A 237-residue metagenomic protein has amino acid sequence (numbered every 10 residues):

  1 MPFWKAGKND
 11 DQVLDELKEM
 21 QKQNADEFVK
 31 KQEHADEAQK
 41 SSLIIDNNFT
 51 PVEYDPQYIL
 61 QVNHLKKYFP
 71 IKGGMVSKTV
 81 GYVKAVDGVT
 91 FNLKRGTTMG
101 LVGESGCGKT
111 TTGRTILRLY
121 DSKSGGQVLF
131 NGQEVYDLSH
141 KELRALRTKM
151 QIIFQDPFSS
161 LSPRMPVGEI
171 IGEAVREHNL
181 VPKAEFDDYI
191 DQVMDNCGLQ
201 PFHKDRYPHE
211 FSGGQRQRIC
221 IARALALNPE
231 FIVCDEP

Functional and structural regions predicted by a protein language model:
V76-T79, V135-Q151, E177: ABC ATPase NBD coupling module
G125-E134: Conserved ABC transporter NBD signature motif
E134, E185-F202: Conserved ABC ATPase "signature" region
Y207-F211, Q215: Conserved ABC ATPase signature
I221: Hydrophobic anchor residue at the start of the ABC signature
N228: Conserved catalytic motifs of ABC-family nucleotide-binding domains
I232-D235: Catalytic Walker B motif of ABC-type/P-loop ATPase nucleotide-binding domains
